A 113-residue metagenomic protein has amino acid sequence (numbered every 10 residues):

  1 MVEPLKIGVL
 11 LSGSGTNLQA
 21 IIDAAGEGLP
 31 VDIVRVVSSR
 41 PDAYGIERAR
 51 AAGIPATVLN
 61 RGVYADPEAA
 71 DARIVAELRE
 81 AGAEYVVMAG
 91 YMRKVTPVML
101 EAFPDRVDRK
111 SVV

Functional and structural regions predicted by a protein language model:
M1-V113: One-carbon transfer enzymes
